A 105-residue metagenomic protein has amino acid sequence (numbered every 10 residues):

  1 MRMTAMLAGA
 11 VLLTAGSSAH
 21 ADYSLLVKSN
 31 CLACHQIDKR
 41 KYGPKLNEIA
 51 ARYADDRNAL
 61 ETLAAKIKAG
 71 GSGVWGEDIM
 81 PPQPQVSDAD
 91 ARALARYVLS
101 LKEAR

Functional and structural regions predicted by a protein language model:
M1-L7: Bacterial N-terminal signal peptides that target proteins for export
A8-L13: Hydrophobic helical h-region of N-terminal Sec-dependent signal peptides in bacterial secretory/periplasmic proteins
A15-S18: N-terminal signal peptide c-region/cleavage motif recognized by signal peptidases
L26: Flanking scaffold residues of small Cys/His-coordinated metal-binding clusters
S29-I37, L94: The canonical Cys-X-X-Cys-His
Y42-Y53, K66-A93: Axial heme c-ligation environment in periplasmic c-type cytochrome domains
A104-R105: Short, solvent-exposed mixed-charge patches
